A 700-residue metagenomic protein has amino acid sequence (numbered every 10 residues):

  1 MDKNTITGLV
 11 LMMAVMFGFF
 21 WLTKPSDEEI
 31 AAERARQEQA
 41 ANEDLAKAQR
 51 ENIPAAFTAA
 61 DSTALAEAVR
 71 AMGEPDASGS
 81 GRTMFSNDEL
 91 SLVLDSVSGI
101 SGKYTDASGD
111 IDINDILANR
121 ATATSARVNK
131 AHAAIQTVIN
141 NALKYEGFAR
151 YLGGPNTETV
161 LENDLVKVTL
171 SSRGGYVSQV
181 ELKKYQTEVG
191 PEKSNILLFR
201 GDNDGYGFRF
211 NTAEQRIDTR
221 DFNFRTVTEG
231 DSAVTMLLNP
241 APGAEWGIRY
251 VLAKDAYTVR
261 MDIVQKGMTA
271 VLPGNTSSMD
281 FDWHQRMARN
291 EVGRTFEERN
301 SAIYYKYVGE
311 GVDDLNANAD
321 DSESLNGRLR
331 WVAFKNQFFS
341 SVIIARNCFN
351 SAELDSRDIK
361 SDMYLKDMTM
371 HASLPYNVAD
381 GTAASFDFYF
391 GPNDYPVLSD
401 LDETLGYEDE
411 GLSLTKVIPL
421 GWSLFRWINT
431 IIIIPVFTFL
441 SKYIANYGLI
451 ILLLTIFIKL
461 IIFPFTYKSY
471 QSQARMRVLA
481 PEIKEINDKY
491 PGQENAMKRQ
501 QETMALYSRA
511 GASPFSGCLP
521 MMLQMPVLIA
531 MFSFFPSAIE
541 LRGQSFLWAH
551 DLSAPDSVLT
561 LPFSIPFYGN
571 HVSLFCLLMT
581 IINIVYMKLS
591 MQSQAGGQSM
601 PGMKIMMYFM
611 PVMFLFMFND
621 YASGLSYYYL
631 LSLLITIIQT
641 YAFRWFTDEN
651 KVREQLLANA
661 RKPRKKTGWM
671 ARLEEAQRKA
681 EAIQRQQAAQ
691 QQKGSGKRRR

Functional and structural regions predicted by a protein language model:
M1-N52, L170, I263-V264, D282 (+3 more regions): Helix-loop-helix
F57, D61-S413: Soluble non-transmembrane domains of integral membrane proteins
